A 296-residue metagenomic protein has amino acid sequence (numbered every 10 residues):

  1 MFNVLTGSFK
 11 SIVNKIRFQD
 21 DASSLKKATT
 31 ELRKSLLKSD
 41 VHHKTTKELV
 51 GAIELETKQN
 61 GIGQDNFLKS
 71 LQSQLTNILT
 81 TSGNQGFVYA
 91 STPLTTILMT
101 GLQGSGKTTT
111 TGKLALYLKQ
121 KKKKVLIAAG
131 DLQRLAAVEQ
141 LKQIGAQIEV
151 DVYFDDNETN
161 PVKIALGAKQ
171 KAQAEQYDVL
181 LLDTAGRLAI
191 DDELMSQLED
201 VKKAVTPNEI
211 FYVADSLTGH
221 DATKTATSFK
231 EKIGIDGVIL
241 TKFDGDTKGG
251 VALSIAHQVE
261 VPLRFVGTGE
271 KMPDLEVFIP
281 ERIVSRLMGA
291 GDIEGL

Functional and structural regions predicted by a protein language model:
M1-N3, L55-E56: Compositionally biased, charge-rich terminal segments
S8-L132, A137-A172, V179-T184: Primarily NTPase-proximal linker/entry elements flanking Walker-type ATP/GTP-binding cores
S24, F87-S91, T100-Q103, Q133 (+7 more regions): Replace "in large, NTP-powered and nucleic-acid-processing enzymes" with "in large, NTP-powered factors and other
Q120, Q147, V205, Q258-E260: Short, well-ordered coil/turn elements that cap or connect secondary structure elements
L132-R134, G186-R187, T218, D244-G245: Short, glycine/acidic-enriched loop or turn micro-motifs at the edges of active sites
L135-V138, I190-D191, G249: Conserved D-loop-proximal element of ABC-family nucleotide-binding domains
G145-A204, E209-I233, I239: Switch/coupling sub-region of P-loop NTPases
Y177, L198, E209-L296: Conserved phosphate-handling catalytic cores of large alpha/beta enzymes
